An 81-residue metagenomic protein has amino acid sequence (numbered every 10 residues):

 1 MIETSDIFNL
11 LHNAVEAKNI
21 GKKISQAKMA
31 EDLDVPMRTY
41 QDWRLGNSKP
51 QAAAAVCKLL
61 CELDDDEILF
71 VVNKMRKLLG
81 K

Functional and structural regions predicted by a protein language model:
M1-K22: A short, Lys/Arg-rich alpha-helix, primarily the initiator
M1-T4, C61-D66: Residue-centric detector for conserved, function-critical "anchor" positions in compact interaction modules
G21-Q41: Short alpha-helical DNA-recognition segment
K22-Q26, K49-P50, I68: Alpha-helix N-cap/helix-initiation sites
L33, R44, V72-M75: A general structural motif at alpha-helix termini
D34-M37, S48, D64-D65: Short alpha-helix boundary/capping elements
L45-L59: Short, basic-rich loop-to-helix N-cap that marks the start of a DNA-contacting helix
D65-K81: Short, charged recognition helix plus adjacent turn of helix-turn-helix-like nucleic-acid-binding domains
